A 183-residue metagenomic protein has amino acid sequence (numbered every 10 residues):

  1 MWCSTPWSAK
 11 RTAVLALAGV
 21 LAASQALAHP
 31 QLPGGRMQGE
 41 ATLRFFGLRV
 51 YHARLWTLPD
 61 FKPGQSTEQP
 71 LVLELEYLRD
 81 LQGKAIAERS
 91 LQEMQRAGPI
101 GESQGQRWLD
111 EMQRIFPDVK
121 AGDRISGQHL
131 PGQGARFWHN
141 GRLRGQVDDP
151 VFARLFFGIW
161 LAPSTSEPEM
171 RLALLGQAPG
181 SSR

Functional and structural regions predicted by a protein language model:
W2-V14: Bacterial N-terminal signal peptides that target proteins for export
V14-L15, L175: General helical structural elements
L17-L21: Hydrophobic helical h-region of N-terminal Sec-dependent signal peptides in bacterial secretory/periplasmic proteins
A23-Q25: N-terminal signal peptide c-region/cleavage motif recognized by signal peptidases
L27-R183: Terminal leader/tail segments of proteins
